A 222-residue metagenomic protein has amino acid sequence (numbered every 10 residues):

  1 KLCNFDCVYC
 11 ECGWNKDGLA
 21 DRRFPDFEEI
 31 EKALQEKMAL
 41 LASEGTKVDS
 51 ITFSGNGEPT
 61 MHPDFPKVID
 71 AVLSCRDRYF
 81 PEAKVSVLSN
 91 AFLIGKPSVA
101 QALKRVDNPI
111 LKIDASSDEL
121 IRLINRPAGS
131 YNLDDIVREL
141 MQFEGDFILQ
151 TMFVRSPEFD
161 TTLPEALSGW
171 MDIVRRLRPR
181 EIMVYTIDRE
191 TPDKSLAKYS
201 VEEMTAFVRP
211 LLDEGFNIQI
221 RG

Functional and structural regions predicted by a protein language model:
K1-D6: Cysteine-centered iron-sulfur cluster-binding motifs in ferredoxin-type domains/subunits of redox enzymes
Y9-L88, F92-R105: Conserved Radical SAM active-site core
F27, I69, L167, S200-T205: Amphipathic alpha-helical segments in well-structured domains
E36-L40, S74, D172, R176 (+1 more regions): A generic structural signal for well-ordered alpha-helical segments enriched in polar/charged residues
M61-A197: Conserved AdoMet/S-adenosylmethionine-binding subsite of the radical SAM
S200-G222: Binuclear metal-ion centers of metallo-dependent hydrolases, dominated by the metallo-beta-lactamase
